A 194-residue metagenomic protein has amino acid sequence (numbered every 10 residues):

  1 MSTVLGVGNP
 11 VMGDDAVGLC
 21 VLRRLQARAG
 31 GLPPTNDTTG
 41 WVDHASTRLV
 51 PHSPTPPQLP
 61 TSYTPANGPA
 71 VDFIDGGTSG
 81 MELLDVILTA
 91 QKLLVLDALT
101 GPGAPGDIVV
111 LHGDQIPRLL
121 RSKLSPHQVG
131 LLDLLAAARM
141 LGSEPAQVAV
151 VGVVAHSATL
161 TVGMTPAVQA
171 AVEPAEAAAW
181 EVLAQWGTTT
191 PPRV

Functional and structural regions predicted by a protein language model:
M1-P145, V150-V153, V162-E173, V182-R193: N-terminal catalytic or cofactor-binding beta/alpha core of small enzyme domains
A155-S157: Adenosine-phosphate binding glycine-rich loop
A179: Hydrophobic "lid"/C-terminal helical patch of Rossmann-like NAD(P)-dependent dehydrogenase/epimerase domains
